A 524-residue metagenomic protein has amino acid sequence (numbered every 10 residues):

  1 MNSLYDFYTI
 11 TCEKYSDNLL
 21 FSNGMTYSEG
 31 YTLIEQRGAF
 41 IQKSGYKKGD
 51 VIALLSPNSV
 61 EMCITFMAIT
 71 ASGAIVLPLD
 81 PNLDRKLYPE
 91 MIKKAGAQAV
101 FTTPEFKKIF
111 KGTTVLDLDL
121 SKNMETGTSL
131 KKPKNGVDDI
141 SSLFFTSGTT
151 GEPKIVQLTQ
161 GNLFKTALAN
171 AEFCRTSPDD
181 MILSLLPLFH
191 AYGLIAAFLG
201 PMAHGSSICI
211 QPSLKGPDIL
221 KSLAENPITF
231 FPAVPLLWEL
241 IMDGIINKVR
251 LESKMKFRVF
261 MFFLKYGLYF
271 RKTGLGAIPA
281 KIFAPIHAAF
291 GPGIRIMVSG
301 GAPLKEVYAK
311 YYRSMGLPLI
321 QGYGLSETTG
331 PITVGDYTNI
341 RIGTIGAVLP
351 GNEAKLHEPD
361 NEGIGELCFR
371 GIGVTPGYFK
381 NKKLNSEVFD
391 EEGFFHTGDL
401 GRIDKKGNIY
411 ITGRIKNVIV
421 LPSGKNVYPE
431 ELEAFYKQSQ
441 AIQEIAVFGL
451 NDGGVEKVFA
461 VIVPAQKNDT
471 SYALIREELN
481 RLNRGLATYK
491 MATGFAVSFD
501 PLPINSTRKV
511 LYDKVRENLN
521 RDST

Functional and structural regions predicted by a protein language model:
D17-G45, D50-S59, F66-M67, D84-P89 (+2 more regions): Conserved AMP-binding/adenylate-forming core of the ANL superfamily
T26-S28, S141-A167: Conserved AMP-binding A3 loop
F66, P81-F110, T166-L183, K215-T229: Conserved ATP-dependent adenylate/AMP-binding module captured primarily in the ANL superfamily
V100, H357, G371, P376-G377 (+1 more regions): AMP-binding/adenylate-forming catalytic core of the ANL superfamily
T128-F145, E152, R175-M181: Conserved pre-ATP/AMP-binding loop-to-beta segment of ANL
F164-M181, F189-A284: Conserved AMP-binding/adenylation subdomain of ANL enzymes
F231, R271, I278-I409, I415-V418: Conserved AMP-binding/adenylate-forming
A446-N451, F459-A460, N480-T524: Conserved C-terminal "lid"/linker of ANL adenylate-forming enzymes
